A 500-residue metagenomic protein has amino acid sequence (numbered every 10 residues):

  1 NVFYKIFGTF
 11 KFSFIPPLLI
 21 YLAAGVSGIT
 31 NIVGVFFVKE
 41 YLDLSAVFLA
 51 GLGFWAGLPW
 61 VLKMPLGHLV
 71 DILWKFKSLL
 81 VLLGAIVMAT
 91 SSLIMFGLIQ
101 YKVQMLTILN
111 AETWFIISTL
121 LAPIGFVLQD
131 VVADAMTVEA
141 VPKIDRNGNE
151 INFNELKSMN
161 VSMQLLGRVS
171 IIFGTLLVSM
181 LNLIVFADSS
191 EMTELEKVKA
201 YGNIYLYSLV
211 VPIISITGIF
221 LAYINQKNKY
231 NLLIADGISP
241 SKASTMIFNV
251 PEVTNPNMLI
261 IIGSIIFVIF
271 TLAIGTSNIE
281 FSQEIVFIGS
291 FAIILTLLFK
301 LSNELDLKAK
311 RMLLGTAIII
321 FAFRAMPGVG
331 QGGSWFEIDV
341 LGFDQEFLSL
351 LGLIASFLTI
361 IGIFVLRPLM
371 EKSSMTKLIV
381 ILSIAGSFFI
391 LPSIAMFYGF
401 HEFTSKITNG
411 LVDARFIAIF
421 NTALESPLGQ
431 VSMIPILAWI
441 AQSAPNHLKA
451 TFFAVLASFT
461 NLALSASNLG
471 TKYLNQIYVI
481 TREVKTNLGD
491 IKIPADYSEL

Functional and structural regions predicted by a protein language model:
N1-F12, I99, Q104-L106, N110-I116 (+4 more regions): Intracellular loop-helix junctions on the cytosolic face of multi-pass helical membrane proteins
N1-W60, I269-E280, R311-L341, L348-S349 (+2 more regions): Helix-loop boundary and gating motifs at the non-cytosolic
L18, A50, L82, S158-L165 (+5 more regions): Conserved glycine-rich helix-kink/hinge and helix-boundary motifs of the Major Facilitator Superfamily
I20-Y21, F54-W60, W114-V185, V211 (+4 more regions): Substrate-agnostic recognition of the 12-TM MFS/MFS-like secondary transporter fold
V38, V70-W74, V103, L181-S190 (+3 more regions): Interfacial helix-cap and linker-helix signal at transmembrane-aqueous boundaries of multi-pass secondary transporters
W60-F76, F186, I361-I381, N475: Helix-to-loop junctions at the C-terminal end of transmembrane segments in multipass secondary transporters
V81-S91, S118, Y207-V211, S215 (+5 more regions): Residue-level signature of the transmembrane alpha-helical cores of Major Facilitator Superfamily-type secondary
L83-L109, I384-L411: C-terminal ends and interior cores of transmembrane alpha-helices in multi-pass membrane transporters/permeases
